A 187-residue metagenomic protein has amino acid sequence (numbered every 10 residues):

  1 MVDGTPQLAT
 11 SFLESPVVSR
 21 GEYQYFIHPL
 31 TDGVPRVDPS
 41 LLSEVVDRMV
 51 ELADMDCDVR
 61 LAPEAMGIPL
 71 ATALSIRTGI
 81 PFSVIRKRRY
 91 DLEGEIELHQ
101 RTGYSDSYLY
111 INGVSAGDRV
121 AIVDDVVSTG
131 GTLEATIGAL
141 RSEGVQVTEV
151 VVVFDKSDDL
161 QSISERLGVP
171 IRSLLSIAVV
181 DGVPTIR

Functional and structural regions predicted by a protein language model:
M1-D56: Active-site-facing substrate-recognition patch
V2-G4, G138-R187: PRPP-dependent phosphoribosyltransferase catalytic core
S40-E97: Conserved PRPP/pyrophosphate-binding segment of the phosphoribosyltransferase/PRPP-pathway fold
L52-D54, I111-S115, S142, S164: Solvent-exposed alpha-helices and their adjacent loops that cap or buttress functional pockets in soluble metabolic
D58, D118, T148: Conserved acidic residues
G79-A121: Short, glycine/charge-rich flexible loops or terminal/linker lids adjacent to PRPP-binding catalytic cores
D125, G130: Conserved G/P- and acidic residue-centered "switch" motifs that form tight phosphate/ATP-binding loops in soluble
